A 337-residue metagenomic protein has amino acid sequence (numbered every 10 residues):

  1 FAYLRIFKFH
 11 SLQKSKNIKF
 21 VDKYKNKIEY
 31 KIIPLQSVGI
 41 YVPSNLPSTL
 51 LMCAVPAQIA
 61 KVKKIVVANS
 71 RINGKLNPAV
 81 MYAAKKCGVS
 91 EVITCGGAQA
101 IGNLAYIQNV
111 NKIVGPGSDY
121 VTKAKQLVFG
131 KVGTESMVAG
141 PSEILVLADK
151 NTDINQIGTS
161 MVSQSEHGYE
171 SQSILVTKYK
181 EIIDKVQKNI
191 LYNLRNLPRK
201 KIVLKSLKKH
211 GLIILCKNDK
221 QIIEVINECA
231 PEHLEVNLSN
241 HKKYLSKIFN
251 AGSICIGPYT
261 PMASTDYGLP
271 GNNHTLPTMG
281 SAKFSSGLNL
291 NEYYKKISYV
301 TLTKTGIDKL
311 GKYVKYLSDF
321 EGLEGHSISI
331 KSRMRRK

Functional and structural regions predicted by a protein language model:
F1-K14: Long amphipathic alpha-helix in the N-terminal Rossmann-like dinucleotide-binding domain of NAD(P)-dependent
S15-F20, S171-V176, N196-L207, N237-L238 (+2 more regions): Flexible, glycine/charged-enriched surface loops at secondary-structure junctions
I18-D22, I40, V67-N69, E91-G97 (+8 more regions): General beta-strand structural signal in soluble alpha/beta enzymes
F20-Y82: Conserved small-residue-rich beta-alpha loop and adjacent elements that most often cradle the phosphate/pyrophosphate
G88-Q172: Conserved NAD(P)+-binding/catalytic subdomain of aldehyde/semialdehyde dehydrogenases
M137-K209, I213: A conserved active-site cap/scaffold subdomain adjacent to cofactor or substrate pockets
N227-K337: C-terminal core of ALDH-fold dehydrogenases
